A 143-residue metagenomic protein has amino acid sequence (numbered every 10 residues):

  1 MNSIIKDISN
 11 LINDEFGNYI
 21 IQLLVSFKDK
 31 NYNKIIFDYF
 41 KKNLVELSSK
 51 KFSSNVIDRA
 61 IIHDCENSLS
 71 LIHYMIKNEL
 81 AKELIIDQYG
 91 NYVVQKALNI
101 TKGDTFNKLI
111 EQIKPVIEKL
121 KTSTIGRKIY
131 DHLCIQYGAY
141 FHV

Functional and structural regions predicted by a protein language model:
M1-V143: Eukaryotic gene-expression regulator signature that favors modular helical reader/repeat domains and their
